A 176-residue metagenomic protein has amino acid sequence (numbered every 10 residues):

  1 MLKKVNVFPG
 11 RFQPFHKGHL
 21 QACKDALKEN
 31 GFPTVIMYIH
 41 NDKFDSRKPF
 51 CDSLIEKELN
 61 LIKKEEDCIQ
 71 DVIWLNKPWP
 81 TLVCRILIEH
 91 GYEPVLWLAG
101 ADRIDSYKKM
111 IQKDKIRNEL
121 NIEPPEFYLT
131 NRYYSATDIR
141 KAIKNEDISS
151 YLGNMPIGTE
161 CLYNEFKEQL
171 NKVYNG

Functional and structural regions predicted by a protein language model:
M1-G176: Nucleotidyltransferase catalytic core that binds NTPs
